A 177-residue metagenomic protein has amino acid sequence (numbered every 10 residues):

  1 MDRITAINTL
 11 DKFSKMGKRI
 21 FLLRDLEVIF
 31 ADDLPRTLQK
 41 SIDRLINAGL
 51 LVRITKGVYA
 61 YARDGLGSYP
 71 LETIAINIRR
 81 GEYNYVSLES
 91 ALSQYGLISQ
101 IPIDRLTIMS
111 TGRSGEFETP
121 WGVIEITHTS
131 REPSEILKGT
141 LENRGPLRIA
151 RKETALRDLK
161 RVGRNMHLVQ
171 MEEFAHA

Functional and structural regions predicted by a protein language model:
D2-R79: Short beta-edge/loop segments at beta->alpha junctions of small alpha/beta modules that act as binding/recognition
A62-A177: Nucleic-acid-binding surface
